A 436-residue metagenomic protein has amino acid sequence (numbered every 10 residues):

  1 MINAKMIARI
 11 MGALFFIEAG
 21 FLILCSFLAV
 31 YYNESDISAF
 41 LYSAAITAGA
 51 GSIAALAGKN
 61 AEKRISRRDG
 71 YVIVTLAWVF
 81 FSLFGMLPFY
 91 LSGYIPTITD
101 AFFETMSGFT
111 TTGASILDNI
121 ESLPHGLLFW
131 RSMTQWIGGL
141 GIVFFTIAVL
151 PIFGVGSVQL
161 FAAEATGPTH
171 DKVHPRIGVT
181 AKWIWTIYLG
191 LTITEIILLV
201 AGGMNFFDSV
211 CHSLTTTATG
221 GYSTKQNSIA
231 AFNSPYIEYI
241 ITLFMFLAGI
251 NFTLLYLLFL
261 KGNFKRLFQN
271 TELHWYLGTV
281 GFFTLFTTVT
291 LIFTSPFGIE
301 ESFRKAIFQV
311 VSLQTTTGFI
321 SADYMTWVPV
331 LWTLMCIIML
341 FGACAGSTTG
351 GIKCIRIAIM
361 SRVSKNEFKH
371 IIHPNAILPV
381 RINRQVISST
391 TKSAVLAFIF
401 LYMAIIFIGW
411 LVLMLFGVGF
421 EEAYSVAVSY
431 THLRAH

Functional and structural regions predicted by a protein language model:
M1-H436: Membrane-proximal intracellular helices of multi-pass ion channels
